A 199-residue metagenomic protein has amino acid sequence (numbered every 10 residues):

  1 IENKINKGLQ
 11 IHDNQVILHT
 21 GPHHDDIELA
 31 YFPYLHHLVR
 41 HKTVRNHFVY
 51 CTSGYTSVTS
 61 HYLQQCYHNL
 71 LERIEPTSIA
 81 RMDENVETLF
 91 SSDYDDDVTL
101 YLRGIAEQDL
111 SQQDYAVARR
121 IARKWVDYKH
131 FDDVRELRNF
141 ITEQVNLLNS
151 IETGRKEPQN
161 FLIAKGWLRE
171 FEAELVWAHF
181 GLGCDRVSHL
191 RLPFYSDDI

Functional and structural regions predicted by a protein language model:
I1-I199: Active-site beta-strand->loop->alpha-helix modules in alpha/beta enzyme cores, enriched in Gly/His/Asp(Glu)
